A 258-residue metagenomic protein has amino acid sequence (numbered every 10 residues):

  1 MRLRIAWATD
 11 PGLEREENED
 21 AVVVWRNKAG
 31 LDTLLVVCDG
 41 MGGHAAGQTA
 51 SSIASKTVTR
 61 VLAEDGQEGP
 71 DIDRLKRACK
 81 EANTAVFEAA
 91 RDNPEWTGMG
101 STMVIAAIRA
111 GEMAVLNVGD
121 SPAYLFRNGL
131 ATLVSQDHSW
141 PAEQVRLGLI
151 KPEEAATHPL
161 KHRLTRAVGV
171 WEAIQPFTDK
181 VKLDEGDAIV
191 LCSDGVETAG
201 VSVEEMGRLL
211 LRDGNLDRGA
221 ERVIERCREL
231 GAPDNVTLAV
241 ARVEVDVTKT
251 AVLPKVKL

Functional and structural regions predicted by a protein language model:
M1-L258: PP2C/PPM-type serine/threonine phosphatase catalytic domain
